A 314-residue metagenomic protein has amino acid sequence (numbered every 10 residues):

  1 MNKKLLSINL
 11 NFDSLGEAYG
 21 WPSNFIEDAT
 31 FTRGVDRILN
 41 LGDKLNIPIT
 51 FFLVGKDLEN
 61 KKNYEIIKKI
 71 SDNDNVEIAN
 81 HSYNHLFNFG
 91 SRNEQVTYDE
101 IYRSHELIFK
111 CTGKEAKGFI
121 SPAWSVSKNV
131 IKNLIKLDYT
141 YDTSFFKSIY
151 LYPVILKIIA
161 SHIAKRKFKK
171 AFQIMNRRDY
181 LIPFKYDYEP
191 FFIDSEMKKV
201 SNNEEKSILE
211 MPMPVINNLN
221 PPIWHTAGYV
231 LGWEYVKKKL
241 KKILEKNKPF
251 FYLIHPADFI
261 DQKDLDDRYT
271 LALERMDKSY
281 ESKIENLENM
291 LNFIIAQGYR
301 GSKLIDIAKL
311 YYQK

Functional and structural regions predicted by a protein language model:
M1-N73: Active-site beta->alpha N-cap acidic-glycine motif
F12-L15, G55-L58, N84-H85, A123-V126 (+4 more regions): Short, solvent-exposed loop/turn segments at secondary-structure junctions
W21-A29, F52-K56, N84-T97, A116-K117 (+3 more regions): The substrate-binding groove and active-site-proximal loops of carbohydrate-active enzymes, especially glycoside
V35-L39, Y64-K68, Y98-H105, I131 (+2 more regions): Generic structural signal for well-ordered alpha-helices, preferentially at hydrophobic/aromatic core positions
G42, H81, F119, L134 (+3 more regions): Conserved, mostly hydrophobic/aromatic
D43-N46, P222-K314: C-terminal domain-boundary segment and adjacent tail
L45-N129, Y139-I155: Metal-dependent polysaccharide deacetylase catalytic core of the NodB/CE4 family, i.e., the active-site-bearing domain
K114, S121-K246: Active-site-adjacent pocket scaffolds in enzyme catalytic domains
